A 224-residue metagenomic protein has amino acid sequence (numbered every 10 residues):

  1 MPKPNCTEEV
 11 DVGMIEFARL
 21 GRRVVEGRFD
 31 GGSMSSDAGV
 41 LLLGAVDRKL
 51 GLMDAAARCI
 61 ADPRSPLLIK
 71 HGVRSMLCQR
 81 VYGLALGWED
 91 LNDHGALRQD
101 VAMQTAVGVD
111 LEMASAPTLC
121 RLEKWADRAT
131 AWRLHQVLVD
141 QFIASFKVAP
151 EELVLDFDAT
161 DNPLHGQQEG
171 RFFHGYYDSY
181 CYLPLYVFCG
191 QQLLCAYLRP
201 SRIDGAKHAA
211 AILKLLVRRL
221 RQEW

Functional and structural regions predicted by a protein language model:
M1-S179, L183-D204, H208-E223: Dynamic "connector" segments at or just before major functional cores
